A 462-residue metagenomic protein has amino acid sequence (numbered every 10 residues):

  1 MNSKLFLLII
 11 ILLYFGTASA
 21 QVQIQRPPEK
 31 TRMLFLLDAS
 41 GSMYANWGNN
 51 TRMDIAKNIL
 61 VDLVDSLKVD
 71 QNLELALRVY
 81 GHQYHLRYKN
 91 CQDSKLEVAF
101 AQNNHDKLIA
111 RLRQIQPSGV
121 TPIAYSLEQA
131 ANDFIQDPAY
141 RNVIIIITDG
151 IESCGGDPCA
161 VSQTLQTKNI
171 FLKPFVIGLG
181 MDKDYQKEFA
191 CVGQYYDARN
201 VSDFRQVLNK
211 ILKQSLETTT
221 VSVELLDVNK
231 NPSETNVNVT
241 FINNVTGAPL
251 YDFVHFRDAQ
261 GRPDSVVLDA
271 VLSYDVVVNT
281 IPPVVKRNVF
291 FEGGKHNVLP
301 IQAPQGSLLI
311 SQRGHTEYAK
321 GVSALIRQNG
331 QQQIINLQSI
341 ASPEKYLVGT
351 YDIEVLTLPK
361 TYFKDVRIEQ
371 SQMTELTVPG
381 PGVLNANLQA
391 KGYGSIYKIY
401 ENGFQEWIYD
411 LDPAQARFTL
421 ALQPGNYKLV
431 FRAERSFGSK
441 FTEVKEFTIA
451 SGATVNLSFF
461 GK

Functional and structural regions predicted by a protein language model:
K4-G16: Sec-dependent N-terminal signal peptides
Q21-Q23, P27, T31-R32, L37-S40 (+7 more regions): Exposed acidic/Ser/Thr-rich ligand/metal-binding surfaces
Q23-Q25, S202, Q206-T220, G293-G306 (+1 more regions): Beta-strand-rich domain onsets/edges
V201-Q260: C-terminal "exit" segments of structured domains
E224-N236, N244-T246, I310-G321, A386-I396: Structural motif
N243-P263, Q328-A341, N402-A416: Short, acidic Ser/Thr/Gly-rich low-complexity loop/linker segments typical of extracellular and cell-surface proteins
R257-D275, N279-P283, Q338-K360, A414-F437: Short Pro-Gly-centered beta-turn/loop motif in secreted/extracellular proteins
A259-Q260, T280-P304, L358-P381, E434-K462: Structured interaction patches on ligand/partner-binding surfaces of diverse proteins
